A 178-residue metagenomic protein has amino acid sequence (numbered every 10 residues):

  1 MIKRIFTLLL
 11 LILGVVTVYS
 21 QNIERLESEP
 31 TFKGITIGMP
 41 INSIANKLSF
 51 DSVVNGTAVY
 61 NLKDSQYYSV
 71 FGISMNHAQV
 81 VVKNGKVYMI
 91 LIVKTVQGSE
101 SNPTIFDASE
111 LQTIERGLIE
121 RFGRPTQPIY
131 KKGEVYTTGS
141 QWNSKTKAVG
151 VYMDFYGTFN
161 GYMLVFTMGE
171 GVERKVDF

Functional and structural regions predicted by a protein language model:
I2-G14: Sec-dependent N-terminal signal peptides
V16-S20: Sec/Tat signal peptide C-region and signal peptidase I cleavage site
Q21-D64, I92-F178: Non-cytosolic coordination micro-motifs
P30-F32, I73-H77, G85-V87: Extracytoplasmic
F71-S74, G133-V135: Short solvent-exposed loop/turn micro-motifs enriched in small/polar/acidic residues
H77-Q79, Y152: Short, surface-exposed charged micro-motifs
V81-K86, G117-R121: A short, structured loop/turn motif at beta-sheet edges
